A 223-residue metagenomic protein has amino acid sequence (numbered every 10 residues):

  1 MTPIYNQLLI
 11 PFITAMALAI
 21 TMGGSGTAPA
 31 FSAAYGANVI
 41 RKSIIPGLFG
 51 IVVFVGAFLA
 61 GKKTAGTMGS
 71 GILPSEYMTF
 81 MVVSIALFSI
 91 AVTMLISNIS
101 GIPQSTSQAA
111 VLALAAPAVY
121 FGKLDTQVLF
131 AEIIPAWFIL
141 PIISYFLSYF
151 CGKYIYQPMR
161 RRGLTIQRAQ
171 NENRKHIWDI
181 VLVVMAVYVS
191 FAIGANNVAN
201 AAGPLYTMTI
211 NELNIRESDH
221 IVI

Functional and structural regions predicted by a protein language model:
M1-I223: Multi-pass alpha-helical transmembrane bundle typical of ion/small-solute transporters and intramembrane aspartyl
